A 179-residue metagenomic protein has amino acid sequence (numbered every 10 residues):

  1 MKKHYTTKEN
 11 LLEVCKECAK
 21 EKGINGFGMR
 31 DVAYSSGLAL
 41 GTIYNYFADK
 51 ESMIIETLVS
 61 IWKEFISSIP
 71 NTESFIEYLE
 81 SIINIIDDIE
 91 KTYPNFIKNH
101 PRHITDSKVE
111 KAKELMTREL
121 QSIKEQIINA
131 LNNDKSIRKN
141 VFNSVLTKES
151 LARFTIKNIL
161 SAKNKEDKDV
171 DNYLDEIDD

Functional and structural regions predicted by a protein language model:
M1-K22, G26-S35, S52: Basic, helix-initiating cap at the start of DNA-binding domains
E21, N25-G26, K50, K139-L146: Short, charged helix-capping/linker segments at alpha-helix termini
S36-F47: Short hydrophobic/aromatic patch on the recognition helix
F47, H100-K108: Short helix-capping/turn signature of helix-turn-helix
M53-I61: Alpha-helical DNA-contacting segments of helix-turn-helix folds
E56, I69-Y93, K148-A152: Hydrophobic alpha-helical connector segments
I86, H100, L151, T155-I159: Short alpha-helical scaffolding segments that buttress acidic/His motifs in well-ordered protein cores
K91-N95, K108-R138, V145-E149, R153 (+1 more regions): Amphipathic alpha-helical packing segments from all-alpha helical-bundle domains
